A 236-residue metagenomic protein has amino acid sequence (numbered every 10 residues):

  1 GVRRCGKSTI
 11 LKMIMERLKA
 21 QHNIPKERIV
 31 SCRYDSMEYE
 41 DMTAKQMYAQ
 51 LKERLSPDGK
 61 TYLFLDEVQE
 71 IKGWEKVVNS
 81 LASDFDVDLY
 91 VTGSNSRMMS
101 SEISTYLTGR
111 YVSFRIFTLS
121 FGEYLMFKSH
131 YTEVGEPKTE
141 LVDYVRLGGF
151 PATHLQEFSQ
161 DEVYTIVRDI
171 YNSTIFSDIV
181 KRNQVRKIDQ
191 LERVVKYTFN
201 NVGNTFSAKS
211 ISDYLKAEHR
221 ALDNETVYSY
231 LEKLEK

Functional and structural regions predicted by a protein language model:
R3-R4: Walker A (P-loop) phosphate-binding loop of P-loop NTPases
S8: Walker A/P-loop
R28-T61: Short glycine-rich substrate-engagement loop in P-loop NTPases that contacts/grips substrate
S56-W74: Conserved P-loop NTPase "ATPase switch" module shared by AAA+ and STAND
F64, D88-S94, R115: Structural recognition of the conserved hydrophobic beta-strand(s) that form the central parallel beta-sheet of P-loop
S80, R97-S113, F127-S129: Short regulatory helix/loop adjacent to the ATP-binding pocket of P-loop NTPases
Y131, G135-N172, V180-K181: Amphipathic alpha-helical "lid/sensor" segments that cap RecA-like P-loop NTPase cores
Q160-K236: Accessory nucleic acid-recognition modules appended to NTPase machines
